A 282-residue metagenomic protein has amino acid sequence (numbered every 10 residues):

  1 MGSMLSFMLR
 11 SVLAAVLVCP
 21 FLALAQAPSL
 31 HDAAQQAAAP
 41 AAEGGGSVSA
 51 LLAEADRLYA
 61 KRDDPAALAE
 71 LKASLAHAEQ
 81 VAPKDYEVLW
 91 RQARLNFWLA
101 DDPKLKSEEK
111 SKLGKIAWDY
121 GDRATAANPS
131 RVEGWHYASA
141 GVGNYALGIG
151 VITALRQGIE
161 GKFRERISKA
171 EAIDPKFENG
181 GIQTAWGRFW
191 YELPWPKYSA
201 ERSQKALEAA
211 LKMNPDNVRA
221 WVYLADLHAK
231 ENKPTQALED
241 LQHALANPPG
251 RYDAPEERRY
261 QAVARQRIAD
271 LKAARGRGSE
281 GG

Functional and structural regions predicted by a protein language model:
G2-L5, L24-V81, E87, G276-G282: Extreme N-terminal leader/anchor segments
R10-A23: Bacterial N-terminal signal peptides
A27-A34, A170-K176, R219-Y223, L227 (+1 more regions): Ligand-binding pocket scaffold of soluble enzyme catalytic domains
A50, E54-A73, Q92-S130, H136-K169 (+5 more regions): Short coil/linker segments at helix-helix boundaries
L68, L75, L241, A264 (+1 more regions): Generic L/I/V-rich hydrophobic alpha-helical segments across diverse proteins
H77-R94, R131-E133: Short, charge-rich amphipathic alpha-helical segments embedded in non-transmembrane helical bundles/solenoids
K197, E208-A237, R267-D270: Long, repeat-rich segments with strong aromatic
E239-L245: Juxtamembrane loop segments immediately following a transmembrane helix
